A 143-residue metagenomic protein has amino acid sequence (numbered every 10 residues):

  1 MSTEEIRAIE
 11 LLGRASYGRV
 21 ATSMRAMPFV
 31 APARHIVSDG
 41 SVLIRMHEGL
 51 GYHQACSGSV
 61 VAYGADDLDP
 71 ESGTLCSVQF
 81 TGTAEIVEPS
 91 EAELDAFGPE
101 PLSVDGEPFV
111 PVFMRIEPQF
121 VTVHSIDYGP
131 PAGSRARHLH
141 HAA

Functional and structural regions predicted by a protein language model:
M1-I6, P28-A31, A62, P70-G73: Short secondary-structure boundary segments
M1-R19: Short, basic/aromatic recognition patches
G13-A15, M27-P28, S77, E107-F109: Short solvent-exposed loop/turn micro-motifs enriched in small/polar/acidic residues
A15-H47, Y63: Short beta-strand segments
G40-S41, S59, Q119: Beta-strand-connecting loop/turn residues
G49-Y52: Histidine-centered metal-chelating micro-motifs
A62, D67-A143: Charged, gly/pro-rich active-site loop segments
